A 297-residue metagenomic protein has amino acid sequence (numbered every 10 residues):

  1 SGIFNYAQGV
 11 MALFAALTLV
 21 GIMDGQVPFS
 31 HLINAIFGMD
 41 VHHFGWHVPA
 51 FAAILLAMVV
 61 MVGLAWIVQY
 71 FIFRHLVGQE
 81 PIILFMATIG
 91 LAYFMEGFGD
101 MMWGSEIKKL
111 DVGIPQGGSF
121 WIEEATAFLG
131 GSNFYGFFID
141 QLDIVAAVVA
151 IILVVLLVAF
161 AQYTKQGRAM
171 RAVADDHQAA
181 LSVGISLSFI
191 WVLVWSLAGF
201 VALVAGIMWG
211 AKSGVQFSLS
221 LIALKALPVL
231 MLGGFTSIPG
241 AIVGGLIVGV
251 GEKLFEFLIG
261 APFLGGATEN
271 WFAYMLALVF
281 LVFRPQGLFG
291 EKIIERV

Functional and structural regions predicted by a protein language model:
S1-A7, G63-K109, F160-A172, S220-P239 (+2 more regions): Short loop segments and helix-boundary regions at transmembrane helix junctions of multi-pass inner-membrane proteins
F4-F44, A87, L91, V201-W209 (+3 more regions): Hydrophobic alpha-helical segments within and immediately flanking transmembrane helices of multi-pass membrane proteins
A16-G21, A57-L64, I89-F98, V149-V158 (+3 more regions): Hydrophobic core segments of alpha-helical transmembrane domains in multi-pass membrane transport and ion-translocation
T18, I72, F94, M170 (+5 more regions): Terminal peptide-recognition signature
L32-L91, F98, V243-V248, E252 (+1 more regions): Alpha-helical transmembrane segments within multi-pass membrane transporters and channels
I36-F44, H75-L76, P81-Y163, I190 (+4 more regions): Transmembrane helix-bundle core of multi-pass membrane transporters and related energy-transducing complexes
A50-V59, V192-A202, G206-Y274: Transmembrane alpha-helical segments in multi-pass inner-membrane proteins
Y135-V215, I238-G244: Helix-loop-helix "hairpin" substructures at the membrane interface of multi-pass membrane proteins
